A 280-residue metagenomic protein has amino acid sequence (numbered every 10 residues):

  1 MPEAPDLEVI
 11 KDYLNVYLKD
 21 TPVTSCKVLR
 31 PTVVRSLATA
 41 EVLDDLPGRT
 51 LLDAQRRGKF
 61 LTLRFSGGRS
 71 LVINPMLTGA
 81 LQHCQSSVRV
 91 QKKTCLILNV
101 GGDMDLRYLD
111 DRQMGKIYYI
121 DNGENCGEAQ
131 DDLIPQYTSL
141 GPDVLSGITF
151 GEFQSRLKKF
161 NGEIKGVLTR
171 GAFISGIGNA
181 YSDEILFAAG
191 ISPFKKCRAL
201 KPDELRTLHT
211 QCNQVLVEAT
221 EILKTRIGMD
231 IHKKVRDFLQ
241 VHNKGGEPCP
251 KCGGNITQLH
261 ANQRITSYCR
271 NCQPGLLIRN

Functional and structural regions predicted by a protein language model:
M1, G141, E247-C249: Intrinsic-disorder/low-complexity coil detector
M1-G115, R264-N280: A cross-family signal for N-terminal binding/gating loops and helix N-caps that shape access to the active site
P2, D6, L145, E204: Catalytic cores of large soluble enzymes that bind and process phosphate-bearing ligands
P22-V42, Q55, S66, E152-N280: Basic, nucleic-acid-binding surfaces and adjacent catalytic neighborhoods in DNA/RNA-processing proteins
L71-G176, Y181-A188: Phosphate/anion-contacting hairpin/loop surfaces
